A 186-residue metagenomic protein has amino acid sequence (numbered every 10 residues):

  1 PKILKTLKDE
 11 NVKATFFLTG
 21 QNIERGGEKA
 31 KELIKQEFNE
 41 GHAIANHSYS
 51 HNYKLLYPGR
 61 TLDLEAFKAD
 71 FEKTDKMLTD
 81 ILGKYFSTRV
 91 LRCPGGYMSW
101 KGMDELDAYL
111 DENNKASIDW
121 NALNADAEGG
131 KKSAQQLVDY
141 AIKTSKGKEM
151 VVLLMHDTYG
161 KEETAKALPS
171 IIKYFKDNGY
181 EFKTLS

Functional and structural regions predicted by a protein language model:
P1: Short acidic, Gly/Ser-rich segments with clustered Asp/Glu that frequently serve as metal-coordination loops in enzyme
L4-K8, V12-E24, F38, A43-H47 (+2 more regions): Short, well-structured secondary-structure segments
L7-K8, E37, L110, F175: Hydrophobic alpha-helical packing residues
E24-E32, Y49-L154, T158-K176, Y180-E181 (+1 more regions): Catalytic domains of cell-wall/extracellular-matrix polysaccharide-remodeling enzymes, centered on de-N-acetylation
E37-A43, L78, N113: Structural recognition of alpha->loop->beta junctions
